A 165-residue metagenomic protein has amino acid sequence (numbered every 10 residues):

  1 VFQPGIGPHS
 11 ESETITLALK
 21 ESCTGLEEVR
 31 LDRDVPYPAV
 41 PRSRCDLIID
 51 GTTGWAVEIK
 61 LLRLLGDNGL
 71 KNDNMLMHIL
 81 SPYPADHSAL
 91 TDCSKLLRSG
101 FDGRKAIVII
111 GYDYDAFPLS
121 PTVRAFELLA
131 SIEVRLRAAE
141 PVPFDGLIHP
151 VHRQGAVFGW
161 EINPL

Functional and structural regions predicted by a protein language model:
V1-T24: Interdomain/boundary linker segments immediately adjacent to catalytic/signaling cores
H9, E13, L17, R42 (+2 more regions): Short, well-structured alpha-helical interface segments that form or flank functional binding sites
S22-I48: A short acidic/basic microdomain associated with nuclease active sites
L47-I79, L96: Conserved catalytic cores of phosphodiester-cleaving nucleases, focusing on short active-site segments
L76-T91: A short acidic, glycine-rich active-site loop that binds or catalyzes chemistry on phosphate/adenosine moieties
L97-A125: Nucleic-acid nuclease catalytic cores
Y114-L165: Non-catalytic C-terminal interaction segments of nucleic acid-processing enzymes
